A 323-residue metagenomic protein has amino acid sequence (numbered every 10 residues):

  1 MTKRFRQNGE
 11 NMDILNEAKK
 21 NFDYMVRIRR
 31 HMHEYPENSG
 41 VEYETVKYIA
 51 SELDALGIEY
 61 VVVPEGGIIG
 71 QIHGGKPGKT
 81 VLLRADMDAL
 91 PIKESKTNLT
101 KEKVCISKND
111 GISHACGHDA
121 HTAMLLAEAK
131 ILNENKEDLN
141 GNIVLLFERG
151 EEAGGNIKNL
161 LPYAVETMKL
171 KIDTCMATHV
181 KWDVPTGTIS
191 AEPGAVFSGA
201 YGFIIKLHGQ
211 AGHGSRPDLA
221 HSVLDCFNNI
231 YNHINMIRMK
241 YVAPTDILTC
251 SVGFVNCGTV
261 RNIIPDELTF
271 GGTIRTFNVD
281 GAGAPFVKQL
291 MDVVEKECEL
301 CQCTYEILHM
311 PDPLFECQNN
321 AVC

Functional and structural regions predicted by a protein language model:
M1-N11: Short, Lys/Arg-enriched N-terminal segments with co-localized hydrophobic residues within the first ~10-30 amino acids
M12-H114, D119, A123-N140: Acidic/His- and Gly-rich active-site-bordering loop/insert found across diverse amide/peptide-bond hydrolases
N21-I28, V41-E52, K79, M124 (+10 more regions): General structural feature for long, well-ordered alpha-helical segments within catalytic domains of soluble enzymes
E37, D86-D88, G150-E152, K181 (+1 more regions): Active-site beta-loop-alpha junctions enriched in small/polar residues
V63-E65, E148, L308-M310: Conserved beta-strand termini and adjacent loop/short-helix elements that scaffold enzyme active sites in alpha/beta
L90, K103-S113, A120, L132 (+2 more regions): Histidine/acidic-residue-rich, glycine-tolerant segments that coordinate divalent metal ions
N228-C323: Metal-dependent amide/peptide-bond hydrolase catalytic core, centered on the "pita-bread" metallohydrolase fold
